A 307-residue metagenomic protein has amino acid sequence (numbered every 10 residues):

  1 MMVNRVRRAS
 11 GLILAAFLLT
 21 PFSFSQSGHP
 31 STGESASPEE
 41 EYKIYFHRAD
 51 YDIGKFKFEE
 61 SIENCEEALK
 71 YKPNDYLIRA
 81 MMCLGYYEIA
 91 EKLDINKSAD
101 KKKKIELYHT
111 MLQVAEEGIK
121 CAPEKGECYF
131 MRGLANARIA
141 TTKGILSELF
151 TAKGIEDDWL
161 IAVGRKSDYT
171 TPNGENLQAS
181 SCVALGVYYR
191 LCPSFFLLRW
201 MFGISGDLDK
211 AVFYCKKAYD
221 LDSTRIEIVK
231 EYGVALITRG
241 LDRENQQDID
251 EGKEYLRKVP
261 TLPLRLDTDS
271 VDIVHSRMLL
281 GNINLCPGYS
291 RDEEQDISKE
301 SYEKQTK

Functional and structural regions predicted by a protein language model:
M2-I13: Bacterial N-terminal signal peptides that target proteins for export
G11-P21: Bacterial N-terminal signal peptides
S23-E66, Y76-D94, S98: N-terminal leader/linker segments that initiate helical-solenoid repeat arrays
Q26-E41, F46-A49, E175-S181, L185 (+4 more regions): Ligand-binding pocket scaffold of soluble enzyme catalytic domains
E39, P73, L77-A80, P123 (+4 more regions): Residue signature of alpha-solenoid helical repeat architecture, marking inter-repeat boundaries and helix-start
H47, M81, E88, M131 (+5 more regions): "A position-specific structural signal for the A-helix of alpha-solenoid helical repeats
D52-E63, L84-E124, M131-A179, A184-K217 (+4 more regions): Short coil/linker segments at helix-helix boundaries
